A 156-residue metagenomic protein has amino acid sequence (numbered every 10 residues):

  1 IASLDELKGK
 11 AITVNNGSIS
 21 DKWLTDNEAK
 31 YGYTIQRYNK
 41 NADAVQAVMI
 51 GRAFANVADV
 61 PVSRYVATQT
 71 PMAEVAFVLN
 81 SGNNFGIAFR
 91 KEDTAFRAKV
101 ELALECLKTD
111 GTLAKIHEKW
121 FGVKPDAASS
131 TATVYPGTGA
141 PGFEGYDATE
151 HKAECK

Functional and structural regions predicted by a protein language model:
I1-I12: Flexible hinge/capping segments at coil-to-helix
L7, A47-M49, I87, V100: Hydrophobic residues within well-ordered alpha-helices
G17-I19, K40-N41, V57-R64, D110: Beta->alpha turn/N-cap motifs
S20-N39, A67-T68: Ligand-binding cleft/hinge of the Venus flytrap
W23, L104-V123: Periplasmic-binding protein-like
T25-E28, A47-S81, W120: A ligand-binding cleft/hinge motif common to bilobed small-molecule-binding domains
I35-I50, N83: Short helix-initiation/N-cap motifs at beta->coil->alpha
R64-L104, V123-H151, C155: Periplasmic-binding protein-like
